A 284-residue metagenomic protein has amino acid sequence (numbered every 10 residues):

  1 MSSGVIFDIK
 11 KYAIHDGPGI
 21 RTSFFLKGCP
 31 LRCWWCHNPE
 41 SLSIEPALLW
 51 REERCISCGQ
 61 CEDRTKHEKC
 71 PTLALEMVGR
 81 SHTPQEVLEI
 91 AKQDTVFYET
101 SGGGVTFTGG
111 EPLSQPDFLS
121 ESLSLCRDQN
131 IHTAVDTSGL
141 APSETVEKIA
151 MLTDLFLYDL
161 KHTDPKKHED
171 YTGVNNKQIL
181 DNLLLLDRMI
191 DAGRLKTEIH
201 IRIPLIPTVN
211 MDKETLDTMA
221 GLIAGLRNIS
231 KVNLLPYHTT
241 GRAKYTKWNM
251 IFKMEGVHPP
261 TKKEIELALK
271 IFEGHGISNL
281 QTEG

Functional and structural regions predicted by a protein language model:
M1-I20, C29-L49: Short, charged low-complexity linear segments at domain edges
M1-P18, A192-R194, P207-G284: Auxiliary Fe-S-binding modules of radical SAM enzymes
I9, P39, E52, P84 (+3 more regions): Fold-independent oxyanion-binding glycine-rich loops and adjacent beta-strand/coil segments at enzyme active sites
F25-C36, L49-L73, G79, E111: Cysteine-centered iron-sulfur cluster-binding motifs in ferredoxin-type domains/subunits of redox enzymes
C58-L73, M77, E86-T108: Short Fe-S-cluster ligation motifs
L88-T246: Conserved AdoMet/S-adenosylmethionine-binding subsite of the radical SAM
